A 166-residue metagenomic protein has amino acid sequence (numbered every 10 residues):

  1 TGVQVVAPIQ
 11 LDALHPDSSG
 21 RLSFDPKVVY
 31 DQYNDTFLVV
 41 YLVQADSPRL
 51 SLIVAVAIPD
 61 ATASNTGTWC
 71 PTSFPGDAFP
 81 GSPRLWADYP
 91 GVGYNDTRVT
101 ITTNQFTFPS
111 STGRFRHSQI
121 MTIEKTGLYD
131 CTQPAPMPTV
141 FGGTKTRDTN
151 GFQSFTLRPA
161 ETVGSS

Functional and structural regions predicted by a protein language model:
T1-S166: C-terminal PAP-associated
